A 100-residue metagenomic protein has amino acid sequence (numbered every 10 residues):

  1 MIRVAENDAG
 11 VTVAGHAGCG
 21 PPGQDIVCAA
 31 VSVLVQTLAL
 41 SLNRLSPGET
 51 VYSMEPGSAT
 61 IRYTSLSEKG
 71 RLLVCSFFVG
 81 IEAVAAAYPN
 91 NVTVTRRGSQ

Functional and structural regions predicted by a protein language model:
M1-I26, V33-Q100: N-terminal intrinsically disordered, cationic/polar leader segments that include organellar targeting peptides
